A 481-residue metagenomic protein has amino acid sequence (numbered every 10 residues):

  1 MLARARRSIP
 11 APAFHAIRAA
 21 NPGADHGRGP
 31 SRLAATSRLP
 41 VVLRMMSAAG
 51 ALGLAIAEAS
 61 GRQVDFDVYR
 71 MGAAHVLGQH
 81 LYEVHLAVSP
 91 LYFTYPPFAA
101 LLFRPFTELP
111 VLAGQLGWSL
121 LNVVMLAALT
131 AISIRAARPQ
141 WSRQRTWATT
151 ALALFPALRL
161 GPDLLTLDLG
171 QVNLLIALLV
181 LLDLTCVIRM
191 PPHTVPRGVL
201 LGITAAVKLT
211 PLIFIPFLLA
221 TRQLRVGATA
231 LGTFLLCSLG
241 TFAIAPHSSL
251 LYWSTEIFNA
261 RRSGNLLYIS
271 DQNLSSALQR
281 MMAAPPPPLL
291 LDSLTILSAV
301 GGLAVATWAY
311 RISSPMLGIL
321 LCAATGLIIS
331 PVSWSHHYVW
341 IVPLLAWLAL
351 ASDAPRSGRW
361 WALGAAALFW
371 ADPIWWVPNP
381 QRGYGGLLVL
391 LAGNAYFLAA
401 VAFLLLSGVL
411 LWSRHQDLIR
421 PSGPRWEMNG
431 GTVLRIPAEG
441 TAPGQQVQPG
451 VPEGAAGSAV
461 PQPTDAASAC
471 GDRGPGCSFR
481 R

Functional and structural regions predicted by a protein language model:
M1-G53, Q144-A151, G408-E439, P443-G444 (+5 more regions): Start-transfer (signal-anchor) and selected internal transmembrane alpha helices of multi-pass inner/ER membrane
F14-I17, G27-S142, T146, L160 (+4 more regions): TM-lumen/periplasm interface segments of multi-pass membrane proteins, especially the first transmembrane helix
L165-N173: Short acidic/glycine- and proline-prone juxtamembrane loop motifs at membrane-interface regions of multi-pass membrane
L181-V195, S352-R356: Membrane-interface transmembrane helices that cradle and orient dolichyl/undecaprenyl
I188-G202, G318-L321: Short hydrophobic alpha-helices at membrane interfaces in multi-pass membrane enzymes
I213-L235, D353-A354: Perimembrane helix-loop-helix junctions
S270-I329: Aromatic/glycine/proline-enriched transmembrane-helix motif characteristic of membrane-embedded glycan-assembly enzymes
A349-A438, C470, C477-R481: Aromatic-enriched
